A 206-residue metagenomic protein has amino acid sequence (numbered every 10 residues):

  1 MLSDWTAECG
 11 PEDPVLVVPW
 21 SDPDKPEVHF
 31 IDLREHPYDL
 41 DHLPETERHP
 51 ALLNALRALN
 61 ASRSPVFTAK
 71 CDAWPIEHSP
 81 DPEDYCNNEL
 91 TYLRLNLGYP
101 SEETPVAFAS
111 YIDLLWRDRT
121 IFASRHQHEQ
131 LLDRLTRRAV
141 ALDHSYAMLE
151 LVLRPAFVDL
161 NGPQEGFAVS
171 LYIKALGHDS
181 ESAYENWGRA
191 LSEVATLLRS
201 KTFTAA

Functional and structural regions predicted by a protein language model:
M1-Y92, A205: N-terminal low-complexity, intrinsically disordered segments
A69-A206: Intrinsic disorder/low-complexity polar-acidic segments
